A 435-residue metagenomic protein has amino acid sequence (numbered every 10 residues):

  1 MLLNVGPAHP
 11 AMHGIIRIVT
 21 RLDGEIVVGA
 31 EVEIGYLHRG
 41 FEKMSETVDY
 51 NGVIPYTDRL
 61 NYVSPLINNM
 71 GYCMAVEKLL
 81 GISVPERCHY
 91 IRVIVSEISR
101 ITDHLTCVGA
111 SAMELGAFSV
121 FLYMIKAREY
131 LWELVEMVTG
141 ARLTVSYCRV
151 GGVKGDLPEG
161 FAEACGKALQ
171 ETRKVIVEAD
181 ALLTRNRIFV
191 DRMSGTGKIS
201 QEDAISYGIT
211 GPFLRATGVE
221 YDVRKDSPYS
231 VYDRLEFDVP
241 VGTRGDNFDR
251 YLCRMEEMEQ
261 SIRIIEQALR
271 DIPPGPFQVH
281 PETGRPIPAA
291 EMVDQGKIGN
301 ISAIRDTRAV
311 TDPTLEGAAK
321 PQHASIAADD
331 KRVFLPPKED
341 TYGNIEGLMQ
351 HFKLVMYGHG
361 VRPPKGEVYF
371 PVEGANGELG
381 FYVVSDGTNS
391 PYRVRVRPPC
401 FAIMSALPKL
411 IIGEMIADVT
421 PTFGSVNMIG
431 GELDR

Functional and structural regions predicted by a protein language model:
M1-R435: Metal/cofactor-centered catalytic core regions of large enzymes
